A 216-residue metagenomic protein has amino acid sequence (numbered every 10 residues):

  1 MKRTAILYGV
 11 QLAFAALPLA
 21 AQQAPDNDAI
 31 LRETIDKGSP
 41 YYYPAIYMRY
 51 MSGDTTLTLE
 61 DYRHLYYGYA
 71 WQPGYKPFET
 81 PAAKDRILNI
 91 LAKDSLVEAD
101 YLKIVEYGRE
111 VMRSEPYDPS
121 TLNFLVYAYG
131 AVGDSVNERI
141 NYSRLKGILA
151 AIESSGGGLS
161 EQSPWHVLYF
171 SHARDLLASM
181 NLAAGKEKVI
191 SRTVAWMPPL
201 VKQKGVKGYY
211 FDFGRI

Functional and structural regions predicted by a protein language model:
M1-D26: Bacterial Sec-dependent N-terminal signal peptides
Q22-A99, Q162-I216: N-terminal alpha-helical interaction modules that lie
E110-V111, L145: Canonical positions in the second alpha-helix
E115-P116, A150: Short coil turns that delineate tetratricopeptide repeat
G130-E153: TPR/TPR-like (Sel1-like) alpha-helical repeat modules
